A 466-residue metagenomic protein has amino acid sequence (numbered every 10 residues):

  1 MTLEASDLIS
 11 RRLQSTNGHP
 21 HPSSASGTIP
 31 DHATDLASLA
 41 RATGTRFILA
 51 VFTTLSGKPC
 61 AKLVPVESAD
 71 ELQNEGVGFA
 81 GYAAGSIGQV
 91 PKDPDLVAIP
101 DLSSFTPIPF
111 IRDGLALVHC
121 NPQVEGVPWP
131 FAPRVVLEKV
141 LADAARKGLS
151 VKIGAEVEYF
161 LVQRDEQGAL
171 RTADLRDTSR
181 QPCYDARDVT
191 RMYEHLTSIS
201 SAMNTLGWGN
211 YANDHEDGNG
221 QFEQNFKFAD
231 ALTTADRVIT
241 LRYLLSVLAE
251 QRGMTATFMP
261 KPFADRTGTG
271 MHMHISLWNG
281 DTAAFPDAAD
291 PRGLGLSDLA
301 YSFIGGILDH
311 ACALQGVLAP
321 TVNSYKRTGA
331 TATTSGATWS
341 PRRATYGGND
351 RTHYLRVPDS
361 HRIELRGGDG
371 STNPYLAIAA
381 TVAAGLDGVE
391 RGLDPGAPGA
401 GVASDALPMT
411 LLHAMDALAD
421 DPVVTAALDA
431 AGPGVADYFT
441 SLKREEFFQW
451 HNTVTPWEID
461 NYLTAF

Functional and structural regions predicted by a protein language model:
T2-A212, T234, M254, L376-A377 (+1 more regions): ATP/Mg2+-dependent ligation/transfer catalytic cores
L3-S23, D31-D35, L244, M254-T255 (+2 more regions): Catalytic-core signal marking the mid-to-C-terminal active-site face
F47, L115-H119, G154-E158, Q221-E223 (+4 more regions): Broad gene-expression machinery/nucleic-acid interaction feature
T54, Q123-P128, D188, F228-T234 (+4 more regions): A generic structural motif
L55-C60, V127, L161, N219-G220 (+5 more regions): Flexible loop/turn segments at secondary-structure boundaries
P107-G114, V151-K152, N213-G218, R266 (+2 more regions): Short glycine/proline-enriched loop/turn "hinge" motifs that connect secondary-structure elements and lie
E158-L170, H215, N219-A229, M259-D281: Histidine-centered divalent-metal-coordination microenvironment in nucleic-acid enzymes
T234-T240, S246-P262: Gly/Pro-rich turn-and-neighbor structural signature
